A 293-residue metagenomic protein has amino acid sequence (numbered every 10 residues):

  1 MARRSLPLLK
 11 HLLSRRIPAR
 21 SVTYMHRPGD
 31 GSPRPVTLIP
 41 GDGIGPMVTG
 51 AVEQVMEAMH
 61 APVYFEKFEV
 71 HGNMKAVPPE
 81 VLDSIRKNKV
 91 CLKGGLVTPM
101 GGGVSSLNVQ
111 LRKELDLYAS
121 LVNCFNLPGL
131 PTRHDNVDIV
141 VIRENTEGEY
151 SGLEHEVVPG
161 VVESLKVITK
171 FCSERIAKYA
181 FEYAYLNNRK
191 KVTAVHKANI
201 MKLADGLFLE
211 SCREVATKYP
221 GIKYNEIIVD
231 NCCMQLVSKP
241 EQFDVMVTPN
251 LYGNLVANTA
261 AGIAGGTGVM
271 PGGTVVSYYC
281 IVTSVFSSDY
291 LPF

Functional and structural regions predicted by a protein language model:
M1-D30: N-terminal mitochondrial targeting presequence
P7, L12, P79, L121 (+1 more regions): Glycine-rich phosphate/nucleotide-binding loop
G31, T37-E53, V158-D230, Q242: Glycine-rich phosphate/diphosphate-binding loop of Rossmann-like nucleotide-binding domains
G31-P35, A61, R86-N88, D116-L117 (+8 more regions): Short coil/turn connectors at secondary-structure junctions
D42-G45, K89, I142, A180 (+1 more regions): Buried hydrophobic positions in well-ordered alpha/beta secondary-structure cores of metabolic enzymes
H60-L82, M234-L236: N-terminal beta-loop-helix "entrance" segment that forms/cooperates in small-molecule cofactor or anionic ligand
N73-K166, L251-L255: N-terminal glycine-rich phosphate/adenylate-binding segment common to multiple enzyme folds
R112-N126, K218-I227, V269-T283: Short, acidic/small-residue loops that bind anionic groups at enzyme active sites
